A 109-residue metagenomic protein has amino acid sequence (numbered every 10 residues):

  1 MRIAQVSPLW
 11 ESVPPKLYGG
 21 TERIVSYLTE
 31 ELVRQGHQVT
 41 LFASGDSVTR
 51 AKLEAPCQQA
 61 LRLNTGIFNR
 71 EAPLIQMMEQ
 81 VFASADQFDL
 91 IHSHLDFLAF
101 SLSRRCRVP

Functional and structural regions predicted by a protein language model:
M1-Y18: Nucleotide-activated donor-dependent transferases that construct or modify glycoconjugates
W10-S12, E31-N69: N-terminal strand-loop element at the rim of the active site of nucleotide-sugar-dependent glycosyltransferases
G19-L32: Short amphipathic alpha-helix
T65-L90: An amphipathic, basic-hydrophobic alpha-helix
S93-F97: Short His-centered aromatic/hydrophobic patch
L98-L102: Short, well-ordered alpha-helical microsegments
C106-P109: A short helix->loop->beta-strand "cap" motif at the edges of active sites that frequently abuts
